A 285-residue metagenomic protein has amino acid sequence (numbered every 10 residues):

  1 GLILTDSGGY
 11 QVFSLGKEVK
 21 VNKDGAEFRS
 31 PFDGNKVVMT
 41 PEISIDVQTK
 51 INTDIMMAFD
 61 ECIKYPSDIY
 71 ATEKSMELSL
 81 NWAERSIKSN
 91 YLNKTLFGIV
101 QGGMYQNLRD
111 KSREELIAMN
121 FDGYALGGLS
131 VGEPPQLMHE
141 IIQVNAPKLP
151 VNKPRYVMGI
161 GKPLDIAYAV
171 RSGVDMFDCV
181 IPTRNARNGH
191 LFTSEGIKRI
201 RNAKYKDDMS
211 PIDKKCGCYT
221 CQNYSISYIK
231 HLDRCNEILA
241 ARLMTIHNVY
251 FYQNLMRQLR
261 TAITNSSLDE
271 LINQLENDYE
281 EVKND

Functional and structural regions predicted by a protein language model:
G1-Y91, A203-K206: Non-catalytic, usually N-terminal nucleic-acid engagement modules in DNA/RNA processing proteins
D6, Q48, G98, L116 (+3 more regions): Conserved, mostly hydrophobic/aromatic
Y10-Q11, I63-K64, G103-Y105, V131 (+2 more regions): Short, solvent-exposed loop/turn segments at secondary-structure junctions
I43, V47, I51, K74 (+7 more regions): A non-catalytic, amphipathic alpha-helix used as a structural packing/dimerization or gating element in enzyme scaffolds
D60-P66, D213-D285: C-terminal extensions of enzymes
Y65-I69, E73, G123-L129, I238-A241: Glycine- and acidic
E77-L80, S86-I212: Glycine-rich phosphate/ribose-binding loops and adjacent secondary-structure elements that form binding surfaces
